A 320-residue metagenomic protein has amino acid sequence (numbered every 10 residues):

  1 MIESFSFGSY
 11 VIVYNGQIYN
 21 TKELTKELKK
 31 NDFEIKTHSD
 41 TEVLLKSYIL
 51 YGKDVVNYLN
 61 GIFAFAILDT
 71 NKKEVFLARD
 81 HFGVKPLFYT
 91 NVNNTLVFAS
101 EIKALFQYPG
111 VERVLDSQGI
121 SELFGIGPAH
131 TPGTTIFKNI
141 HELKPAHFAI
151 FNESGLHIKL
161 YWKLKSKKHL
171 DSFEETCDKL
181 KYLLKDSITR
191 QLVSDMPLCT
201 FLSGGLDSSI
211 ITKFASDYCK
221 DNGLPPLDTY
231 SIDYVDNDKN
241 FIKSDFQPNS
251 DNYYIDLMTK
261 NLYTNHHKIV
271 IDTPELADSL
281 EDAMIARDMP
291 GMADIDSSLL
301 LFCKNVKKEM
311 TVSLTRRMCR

Functional and structural regions predicted by a protein language model:
M1-A286, L299, C303: Cysteine-centered catalytic environments shared across enzyme families
S279, A293, L301-R320: Active-site adenylate/phosphate-handling loop in enzymes that bind or generate adenylated species
